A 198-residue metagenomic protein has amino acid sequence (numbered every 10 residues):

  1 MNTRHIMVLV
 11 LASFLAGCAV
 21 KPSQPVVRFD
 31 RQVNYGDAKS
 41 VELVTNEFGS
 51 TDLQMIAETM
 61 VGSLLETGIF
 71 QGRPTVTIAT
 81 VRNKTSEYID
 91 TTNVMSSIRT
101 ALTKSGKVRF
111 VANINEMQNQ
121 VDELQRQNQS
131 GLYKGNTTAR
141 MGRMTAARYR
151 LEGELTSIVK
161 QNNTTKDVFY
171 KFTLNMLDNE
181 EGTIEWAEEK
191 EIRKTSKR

Functional and structural regions predicted by a protein language model:
M1-M7: Bacterial N-terminal signal peptides that target proteins for export
A12-E42, K197-R198: Bacterial Sec signal peptide processing site at the extreme N-terminus
A19-F29, R148-S196: Amphipathic beta-strand/beta-sheet edge segments enriched in Tyr/Trp
V33-F48, P74-K84: Acidic/histidine-rich, surface-exposed loop or edge segments in extracytoplasmic proteins
T45-I56, S86-D90, V94, G142-R143 (+3 more regions): Extracytoplasmic/periplasmic, Sec-exported soluble proteins
Q54-T59, S63-Y133, E181-A187: N-terminal segment of the mature soluble domain
T59-M60, L64, V76-T80, L132-N162: A short, hydrophobic beta-strand-centered structural micro-motif
I98, R140, F172-N175: Hydrophobic/aromatic beta-strand elements that line small-molecule binding cavities or substrate pockets in beta-rich
